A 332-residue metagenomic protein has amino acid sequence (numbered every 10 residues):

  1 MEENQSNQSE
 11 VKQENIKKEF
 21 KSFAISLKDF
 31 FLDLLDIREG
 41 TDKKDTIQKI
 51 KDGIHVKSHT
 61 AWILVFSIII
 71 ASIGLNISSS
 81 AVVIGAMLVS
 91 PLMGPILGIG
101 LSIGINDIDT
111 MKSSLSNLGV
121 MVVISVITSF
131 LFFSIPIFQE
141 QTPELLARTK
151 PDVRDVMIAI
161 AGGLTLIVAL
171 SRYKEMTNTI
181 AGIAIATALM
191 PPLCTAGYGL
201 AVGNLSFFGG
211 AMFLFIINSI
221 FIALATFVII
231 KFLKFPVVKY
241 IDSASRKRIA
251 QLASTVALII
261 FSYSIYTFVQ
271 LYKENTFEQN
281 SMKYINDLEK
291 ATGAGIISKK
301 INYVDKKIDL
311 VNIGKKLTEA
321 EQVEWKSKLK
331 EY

Functional and structural regions predicted by a protein language model:
N15-A159: Alpha-helical transmembrane segments and their membrane-interface boundaries that form or gate the permeation pathway
V89, K112-I124, N178-A188, S243-K247: Cytoplasmic-side transmembrane-helix entry/capping segments in multi-pass membrane proteins
T142-I220: Hydrophobic alpha-helical segments
I222-A250: Cytosolic-side transmembrane helix boundary signature
S243-L271: Internal/C-terminal transmembrane anchor helices
L271-K290: Alpha-helical transmembrane signal-anchor/signal-peptide segments
A291-L317: Short edge beta-strands and adjacent turn/loop segments
E321-Y332: Short amphipathic alpha-helices in soluble, non-transmembrane regions that often serve as interface/regulatory elements
